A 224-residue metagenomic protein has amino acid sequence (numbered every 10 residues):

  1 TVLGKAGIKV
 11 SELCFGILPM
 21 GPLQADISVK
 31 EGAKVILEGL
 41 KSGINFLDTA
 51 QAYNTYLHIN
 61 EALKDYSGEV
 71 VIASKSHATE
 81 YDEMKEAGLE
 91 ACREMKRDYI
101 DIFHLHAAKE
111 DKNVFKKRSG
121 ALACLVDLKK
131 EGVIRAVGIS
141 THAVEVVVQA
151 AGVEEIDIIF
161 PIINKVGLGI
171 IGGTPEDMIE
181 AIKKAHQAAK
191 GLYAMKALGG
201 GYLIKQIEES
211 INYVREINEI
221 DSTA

Functional and structural regions predicted by a protein language model:
T1-V2, Y56-L57, M84-E90, V144-E145 (+1 more regions): Alpha-helical scaffolding within the catalytic cores of extracellular/periplasmic polymer-degrading hydrolases
T1-V70, C124, K130, Y213: N-terminal binding-site loop/beta-alpha segment at the start of enzyme catalytic domains that lines or forms
V2, V10-C14, N45-F46, E69-A73 (+5 more regions): Structural preference for beta-strand elements that scaffold enzyme active sites
G4-V10, K41, I59-E69, L89-D98 (+2 more regions): Acidic (Asp/Glu)-rich catalytic clusters
L18-K30, A73-E83, D111-V114, L203-K205: Active-site mouth loops of central-metabolism enzymes
A25-G39, Y81-K96, T141-Q149, K205-Y213: Short, acidic/polar
C92-N113: Active-site groove signature of glycoside hydrolases
A108-A224: Beta/alpha (TIM)-barrel catalytic core signal, keyed to glycine-rich beta->alpha loops juxtaposed to Asp/Glu that bind
